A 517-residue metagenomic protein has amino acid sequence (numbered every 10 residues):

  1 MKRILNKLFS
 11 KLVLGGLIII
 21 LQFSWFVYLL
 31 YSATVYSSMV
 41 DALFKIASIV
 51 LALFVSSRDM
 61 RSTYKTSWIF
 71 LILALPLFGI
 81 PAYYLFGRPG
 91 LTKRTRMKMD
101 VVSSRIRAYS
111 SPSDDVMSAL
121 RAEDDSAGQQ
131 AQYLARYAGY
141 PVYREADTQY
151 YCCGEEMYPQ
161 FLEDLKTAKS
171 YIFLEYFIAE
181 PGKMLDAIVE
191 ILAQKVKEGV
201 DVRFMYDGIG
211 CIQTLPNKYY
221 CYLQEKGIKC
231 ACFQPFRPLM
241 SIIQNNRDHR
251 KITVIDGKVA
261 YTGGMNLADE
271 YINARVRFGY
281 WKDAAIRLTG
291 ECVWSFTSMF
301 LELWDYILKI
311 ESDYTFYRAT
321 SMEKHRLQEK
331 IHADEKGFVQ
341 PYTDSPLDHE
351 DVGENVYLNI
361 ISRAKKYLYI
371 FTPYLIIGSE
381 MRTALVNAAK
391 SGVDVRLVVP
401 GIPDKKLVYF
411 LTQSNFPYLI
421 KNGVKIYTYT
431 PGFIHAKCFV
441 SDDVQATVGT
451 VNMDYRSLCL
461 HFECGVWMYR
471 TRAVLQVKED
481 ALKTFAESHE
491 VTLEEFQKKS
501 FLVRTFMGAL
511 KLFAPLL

Functional and structural regions predicted by a protein language model:
M1-N355, N359, R363, N387 (+6 more regions): N-terminal localization/anchoring segments of enzymes in phospholipid and broader phosphate metabolism
F177, P373-Y374, V408: Glycine- and other small-residue-rich loops at beta-strand/loop junctions that grip anionic moieties
F371-T372, V399, Y429, V448-G449: Thr-Gly-centered strand-to-loop micro-motif
Y374-V395, P400, K405: Helical hairpin unit composed of two closely spaced alpha helices linked by a short loop
T383, Y409-Q413: Short glycine/threonine-rich loop-to-helix capping motif typified by GTGT followed within a few residues by an Asp-Pro
K425: Surface segments flanking catalytic/ligand-binding clefts of nucleic-acid enzymes
K437: Catalytic-core elements of nucleic-acid end-processing and repair enzymes
